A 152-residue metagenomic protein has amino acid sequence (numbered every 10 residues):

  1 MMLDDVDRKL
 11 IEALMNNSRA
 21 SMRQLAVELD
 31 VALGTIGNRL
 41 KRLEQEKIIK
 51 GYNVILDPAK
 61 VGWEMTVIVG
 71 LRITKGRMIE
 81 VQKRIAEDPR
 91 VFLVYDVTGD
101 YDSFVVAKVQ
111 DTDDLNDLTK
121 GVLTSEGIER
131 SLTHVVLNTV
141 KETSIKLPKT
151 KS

Functional and structural regions predicted by a protein language model:
M1-S152: A compositional/biophysical signature of low hydrophobicity enriched in polar/charged and small residues
